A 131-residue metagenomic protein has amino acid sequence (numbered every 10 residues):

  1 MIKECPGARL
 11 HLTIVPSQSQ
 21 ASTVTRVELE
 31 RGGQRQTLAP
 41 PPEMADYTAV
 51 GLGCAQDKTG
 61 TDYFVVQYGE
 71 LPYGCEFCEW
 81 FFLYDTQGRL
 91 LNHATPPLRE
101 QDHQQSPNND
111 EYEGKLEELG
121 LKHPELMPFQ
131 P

Functional and structural regions predicted by a protein language model:
M1-G7, L52-T59: Structural signature of eukaryotic scaffold interfaces centered on beta-propeller domains
M1-R9, V15-S19, L71-P131: Acidic, small-residue rich beta-repeat scaffolds with periodic aromatic anchors
H11, D57-G69: Acidic/hydrophobic-patterned starts of short beta strands in beta-sheet-rich repeat architectures
Q18-A21, G33: Beta-strand-enriched, solvent-exposed domains that form extended recognition/catalytic surfaces
V24, Y47-G51, Y63-F64, C75-W80: Short, surface-exposed coil-to-beta transition loops
R26-E43, W80-P96: Surface-exposed loop/turn elements that mediate protein-protein interactions on large endomembrane-trafficking
P42-V50, Q104: Repeat-based blade/solenoid architectures
G53-D62, D85-L91: A short, structured loop/turn motif at beta-sheet edges
